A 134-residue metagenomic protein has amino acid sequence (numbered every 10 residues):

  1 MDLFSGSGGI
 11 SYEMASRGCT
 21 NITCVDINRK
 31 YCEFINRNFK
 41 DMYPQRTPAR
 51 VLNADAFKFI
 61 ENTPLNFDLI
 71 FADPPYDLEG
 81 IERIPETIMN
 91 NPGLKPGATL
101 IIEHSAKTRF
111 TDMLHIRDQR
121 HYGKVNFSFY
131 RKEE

Functional and structural regions predicted by a protein language model:
M1-E134: Class I S-adenosyl-L-methionine-dependent methyltransferase catalytic core
